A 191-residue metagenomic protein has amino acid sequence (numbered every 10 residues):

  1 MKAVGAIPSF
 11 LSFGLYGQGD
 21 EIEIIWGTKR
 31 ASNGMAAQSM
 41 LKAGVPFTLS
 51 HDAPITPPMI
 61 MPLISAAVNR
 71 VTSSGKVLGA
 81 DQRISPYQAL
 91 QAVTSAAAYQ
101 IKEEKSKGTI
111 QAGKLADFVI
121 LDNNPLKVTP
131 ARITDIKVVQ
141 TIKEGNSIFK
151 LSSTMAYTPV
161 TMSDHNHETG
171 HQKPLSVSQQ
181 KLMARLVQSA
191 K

Functional and structural regions predicted by a protein language model:
K2-K127, A131-E144: His/Asp/Glu-enriched, well-ordered alpha-helical/loop segment that forms or immediately abuts the divalent-metal
L151-K191: Extracellular/periplasmic ectodomains of large secreted or surface enzymes and adhesion receptors
